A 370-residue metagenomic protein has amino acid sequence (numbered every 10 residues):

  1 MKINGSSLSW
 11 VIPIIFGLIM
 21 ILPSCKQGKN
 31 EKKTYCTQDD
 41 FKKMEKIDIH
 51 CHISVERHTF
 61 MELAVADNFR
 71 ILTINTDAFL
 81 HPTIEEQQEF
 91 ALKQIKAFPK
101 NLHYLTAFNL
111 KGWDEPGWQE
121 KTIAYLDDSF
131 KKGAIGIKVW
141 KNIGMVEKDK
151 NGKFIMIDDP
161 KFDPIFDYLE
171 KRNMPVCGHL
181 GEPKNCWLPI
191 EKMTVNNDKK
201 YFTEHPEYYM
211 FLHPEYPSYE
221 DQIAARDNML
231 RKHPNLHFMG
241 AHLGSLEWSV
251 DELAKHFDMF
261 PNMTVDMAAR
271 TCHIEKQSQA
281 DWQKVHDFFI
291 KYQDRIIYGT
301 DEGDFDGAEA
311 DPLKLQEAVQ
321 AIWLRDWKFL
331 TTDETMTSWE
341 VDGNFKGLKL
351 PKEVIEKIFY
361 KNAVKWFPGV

Functional and structural regions predicted by a protein language model:
M1-I12: Bacterial N-terminal signal peptides that target proteins for export
I12-M20: Hydrophobic helical h-region of N-terminal Sec-dependent signal peptides in bacterial secretory/periplasmic proteins
L22-S24: C-terminal motif of bacterial Sec signal peptides marking the signal peptidase cleavage site
G28-N101, K121: An N-terminally biased module of ancient metal coordination in phosphate/nucleic-acid-related enzymes
T37-D39, Q88-M210, P214-P217, T264 (+1 more regions): Active-site gating/metal-coordination segments in enzymes
I47-C51, I71-I74, L102-A107, I137-V139 (+4 more regions): Hydrophobic faces of well-ordered beta-strands that scaffold small-molecule active sites in alpha/beta enzyme cores
H50-H58, D77-Q87, K111-E120, E147 (+4 more regions): Acidic-and-aromatic substrate-binding clefts and catalytic sites of carbohydrate-active enzymes
P214, S218-N228, H233-V370: H/E-rich (His + Asp/Glu) clusters that bind or coordinate divalent metals
